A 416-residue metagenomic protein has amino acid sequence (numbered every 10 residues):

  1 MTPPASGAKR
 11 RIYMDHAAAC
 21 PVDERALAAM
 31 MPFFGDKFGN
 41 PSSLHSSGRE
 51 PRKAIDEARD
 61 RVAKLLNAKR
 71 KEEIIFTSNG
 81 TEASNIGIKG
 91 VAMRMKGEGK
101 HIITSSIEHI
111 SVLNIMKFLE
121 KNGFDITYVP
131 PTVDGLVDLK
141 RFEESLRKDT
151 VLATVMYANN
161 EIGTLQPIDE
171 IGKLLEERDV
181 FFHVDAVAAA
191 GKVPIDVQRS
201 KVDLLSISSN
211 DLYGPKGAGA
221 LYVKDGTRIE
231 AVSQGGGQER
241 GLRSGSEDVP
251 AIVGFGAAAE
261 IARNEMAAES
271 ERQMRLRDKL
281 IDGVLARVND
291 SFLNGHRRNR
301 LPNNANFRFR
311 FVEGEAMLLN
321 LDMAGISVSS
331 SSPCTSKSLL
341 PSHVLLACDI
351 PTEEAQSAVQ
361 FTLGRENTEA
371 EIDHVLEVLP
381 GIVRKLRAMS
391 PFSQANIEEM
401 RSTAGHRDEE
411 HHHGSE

Functional and structural regions predicted by a protein language model:
M1-E416: Pyridoxal 5′-phosphate
